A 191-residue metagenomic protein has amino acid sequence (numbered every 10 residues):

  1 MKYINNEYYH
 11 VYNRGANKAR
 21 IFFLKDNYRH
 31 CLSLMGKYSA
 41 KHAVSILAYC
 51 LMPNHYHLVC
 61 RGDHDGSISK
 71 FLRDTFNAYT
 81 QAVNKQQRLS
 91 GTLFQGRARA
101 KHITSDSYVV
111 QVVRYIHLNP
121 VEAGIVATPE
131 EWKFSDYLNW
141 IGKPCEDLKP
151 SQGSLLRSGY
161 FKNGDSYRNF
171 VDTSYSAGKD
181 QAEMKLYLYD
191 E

Functional and structural regions predicted by a protein language model:
M1-L47, R61-E191: Short Pro-Cys-Gly-centered "Cys-loop" motif that presents a nucleophilic cysteine in a tight turn
L51-H55: Short Gly/Ser/Thr- and Asp/Glu-enriched loop/turn motifs at secondary-structure junctions
